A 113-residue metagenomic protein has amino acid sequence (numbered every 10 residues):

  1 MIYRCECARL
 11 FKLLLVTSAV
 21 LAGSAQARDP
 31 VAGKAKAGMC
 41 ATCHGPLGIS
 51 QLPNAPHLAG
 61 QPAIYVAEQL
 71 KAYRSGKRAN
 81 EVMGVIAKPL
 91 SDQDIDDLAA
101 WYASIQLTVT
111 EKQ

Functional and structural regions predicted by a protein language model:
I2-L14: Bacterial N-terminal signal peptides that target proteins for export
S18-L21: Repetitive helical segments and hydrophobic/amphipathic motifs
G23-A27: Sec/Tat signal peptide C-region and signal peptidase I cleavage site
R28-I49, A59-Q61, T110-Q113: Sequence/structural segment immediately N-terminal to covalent heme-attachment motifs in c-type and related
K34, G48-R78, G84-P89: Gly/Gly-Pro-rich "capping" loops immediately C-terminal to redox-active cysteine motifs in periplasmic/lumenal
R78, K88-Q113: C-terminal capping alpha-helices of c-type cytochrome domains
